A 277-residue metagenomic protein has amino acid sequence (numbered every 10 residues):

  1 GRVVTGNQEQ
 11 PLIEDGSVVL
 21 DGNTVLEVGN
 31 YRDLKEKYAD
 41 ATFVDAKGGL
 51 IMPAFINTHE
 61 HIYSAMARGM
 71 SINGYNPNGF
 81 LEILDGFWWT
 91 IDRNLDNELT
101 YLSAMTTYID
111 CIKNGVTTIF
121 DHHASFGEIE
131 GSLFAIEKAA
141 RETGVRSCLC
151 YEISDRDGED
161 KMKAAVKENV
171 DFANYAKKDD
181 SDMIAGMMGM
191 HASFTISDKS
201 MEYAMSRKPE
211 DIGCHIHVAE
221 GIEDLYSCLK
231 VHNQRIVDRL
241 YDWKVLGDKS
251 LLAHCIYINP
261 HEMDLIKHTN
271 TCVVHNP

Functional and structural regions predicted by a protein language model:
G1, V18, N23, G48 (+8 more regions): Divalent metal-coordination and catalytic microenvironments
G1-K37, G49-I51: N-terminal metal-binding scaffold of metallo-dependent hydrolase/deaminase domains
F43-D45: Conserved beta-strand scaffold positions in the cores of enzyme catalytic domains, especially in NTP/NDP-utilizing
L50-M70: Di-metal (Zn2+ and/or Mg2+/Mn2+) metal-binding site signature of metallo-dependent hydrolases with the MBL/beta-CASP
M66-T100, R156-G158, I222-K249, T269-C272: Active-site gating loops and adjacent loop-to-helix segments of metal-dependent hydrolytic enzymes
M70-H122, G127-V145, K167-D179: Alpha-helical scaffold segments that flank or form the walls of functional sites
H123-I256: Metal-coordinating catalytic core of metallo-dependent amide/deamination hydrolases
V245-P277: Active-site-adjacent C-terminal substructures of enzyme catalytic domains
